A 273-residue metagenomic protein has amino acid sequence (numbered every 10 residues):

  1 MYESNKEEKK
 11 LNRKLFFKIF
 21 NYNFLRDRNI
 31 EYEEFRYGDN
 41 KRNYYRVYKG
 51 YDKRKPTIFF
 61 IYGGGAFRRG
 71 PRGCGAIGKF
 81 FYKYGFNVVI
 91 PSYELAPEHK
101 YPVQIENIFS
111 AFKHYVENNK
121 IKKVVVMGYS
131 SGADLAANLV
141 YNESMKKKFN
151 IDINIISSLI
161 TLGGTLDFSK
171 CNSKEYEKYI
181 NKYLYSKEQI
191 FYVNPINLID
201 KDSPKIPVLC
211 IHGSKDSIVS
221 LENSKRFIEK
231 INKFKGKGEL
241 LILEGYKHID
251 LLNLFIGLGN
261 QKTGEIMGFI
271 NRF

Functional and structural regions predicted by a protein language model:
M1-F273: Alpha/beta-hydrolase superfamily serine-hydrolase fold, recognizing
